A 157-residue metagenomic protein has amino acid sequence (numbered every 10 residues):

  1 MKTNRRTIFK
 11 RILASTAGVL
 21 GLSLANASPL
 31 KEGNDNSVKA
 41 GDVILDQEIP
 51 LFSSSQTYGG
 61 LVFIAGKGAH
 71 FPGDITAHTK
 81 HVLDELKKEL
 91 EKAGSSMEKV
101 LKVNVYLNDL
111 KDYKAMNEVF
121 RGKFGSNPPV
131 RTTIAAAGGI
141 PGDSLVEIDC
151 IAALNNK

Functional and structural regions predicted by a protein language model:
K2-K80, N108-K157: N-terminal presequence-like segments and the immediate start of the first folded domain
A77-E91: Short, well-ordered amphipathic alpha-helical segments that serve as non-catalytic structural scaffolds within diverse
L90-E98: Phosphate/pyrophosphate-binding loops at sites that engage ATP/ADP/AMP, CoA/4′-phosphopantetheine, polyphosphate
E98-V100, R131: Short secondary-structure junction motifs
V100-D109: Acidic helix-start/capping segments at beta-turn-to-alpha-helix junctions
